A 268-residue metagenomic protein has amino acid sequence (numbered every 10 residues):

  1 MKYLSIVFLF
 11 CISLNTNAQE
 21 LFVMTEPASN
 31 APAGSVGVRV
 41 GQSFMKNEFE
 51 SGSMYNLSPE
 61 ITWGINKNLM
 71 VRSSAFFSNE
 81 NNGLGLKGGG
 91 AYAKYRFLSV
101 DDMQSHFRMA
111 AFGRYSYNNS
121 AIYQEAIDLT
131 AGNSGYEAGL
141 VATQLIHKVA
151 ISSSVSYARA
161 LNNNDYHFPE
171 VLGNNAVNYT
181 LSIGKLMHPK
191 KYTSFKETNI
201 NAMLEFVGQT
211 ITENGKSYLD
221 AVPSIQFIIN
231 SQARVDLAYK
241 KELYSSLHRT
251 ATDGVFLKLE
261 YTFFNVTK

Functional and structural regions predicted by a protein language model:
Q19-T62, S116-I122: Short glycine/proline- and aromatic-enriched beta-strand/turn motifs that initiate or cap beta-hairpins
E26-A33, N68, G83, S99-R108 (+4 more regions): Short loop/turn motifs that connect adjacent beta-strands in outer-membrane beta-barrel proteins
P32, S53-L57, L84-G89, S105 (+5 more regions): Residues that define the transmembrane beta-barrel architecture of outer-membrane proteins
V38-Q42, S73, A93, M109-G113 (+7 more regions): Membrane-embedded beta-strand positions of outer-membrane beta-barrel proteins
Q42-K46, A75-N79, F97, G113-N119 (+6 more regions): Transmembrane beta-strands of outer-membrane beta-barrel pores
T62, K94-R96, G139-L145, G184-L186 (+2 more regions): Transmembrane beta-barrel domains of outer membrane proteins
N82-A176: Outer-membrane pore/translocation modules
G90-A93, L181-K185, T252-K268: Outer-membrane beta-barrel "beta-signal"
